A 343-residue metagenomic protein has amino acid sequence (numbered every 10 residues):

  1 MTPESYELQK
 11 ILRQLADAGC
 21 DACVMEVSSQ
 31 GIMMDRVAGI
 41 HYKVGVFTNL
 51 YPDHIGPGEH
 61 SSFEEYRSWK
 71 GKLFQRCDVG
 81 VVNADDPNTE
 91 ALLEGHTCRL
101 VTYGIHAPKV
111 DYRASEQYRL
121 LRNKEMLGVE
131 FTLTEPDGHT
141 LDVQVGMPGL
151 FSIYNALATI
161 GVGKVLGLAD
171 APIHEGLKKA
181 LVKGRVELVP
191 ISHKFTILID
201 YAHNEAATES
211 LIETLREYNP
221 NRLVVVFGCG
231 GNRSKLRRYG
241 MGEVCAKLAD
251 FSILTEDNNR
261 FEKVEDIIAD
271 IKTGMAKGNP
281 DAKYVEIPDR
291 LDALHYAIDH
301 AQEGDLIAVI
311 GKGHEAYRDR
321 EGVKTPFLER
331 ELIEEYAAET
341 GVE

Functional and structural regions predicted by a protein language model:
M1-S28, D35: Conserved nucleotide-sensing/catalytic segment adjacent to the nucleotide-binding pocket in NTP-handling enzymes
P3-Y6, M25-I32, S61-E65, K178-V182: Short gly/ser/thr-rich secondary-structure transition/capping motifs
A16-C20, V44-I197, G274-V285: Acidic, Mg2+-coordinating active-site environments of NTP-dependent enzymes
C20-Q30, T196-H203: Switch II (G3) loop of P-loop NTPases
M25, G45, V82, T102 (+3 more regions): Structural beta-sheet core signal
A38-L50, P220-V226: Inter-motif core of Ras-like GTPase G domains
T97, G138, G161-A171, E175-G184 (+1 more regions): ATP-dependent carboxylate-amine ligase
